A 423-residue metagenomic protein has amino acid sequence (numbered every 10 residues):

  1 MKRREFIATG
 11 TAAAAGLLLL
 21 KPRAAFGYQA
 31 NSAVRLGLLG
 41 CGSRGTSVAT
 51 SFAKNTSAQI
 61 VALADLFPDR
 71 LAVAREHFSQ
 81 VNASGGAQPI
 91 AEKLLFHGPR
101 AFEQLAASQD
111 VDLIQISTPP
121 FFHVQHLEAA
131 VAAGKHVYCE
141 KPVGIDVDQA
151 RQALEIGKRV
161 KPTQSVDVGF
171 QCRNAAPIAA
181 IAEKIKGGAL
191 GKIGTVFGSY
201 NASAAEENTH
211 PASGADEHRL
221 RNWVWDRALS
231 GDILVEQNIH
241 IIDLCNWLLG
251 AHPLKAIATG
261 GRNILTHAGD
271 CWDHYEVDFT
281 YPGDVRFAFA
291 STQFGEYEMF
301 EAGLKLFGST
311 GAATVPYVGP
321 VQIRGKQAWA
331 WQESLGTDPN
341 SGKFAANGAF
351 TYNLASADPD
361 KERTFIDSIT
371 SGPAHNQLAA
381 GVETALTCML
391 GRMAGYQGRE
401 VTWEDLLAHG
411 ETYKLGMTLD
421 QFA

Functional and structural regions predicted by a protein language model:
E5-A25: N-terminal export signals
T9-A13, S47, H240-W247, P253 (+3 more regions): C-terminal helical cap and adjacent loop that interface with cofactors, partners, or active-site loops
L19-T56: C-terminal segment of N-terminal export signals and the immediately downstream linker at the start of the mature
G40, K161-D167, C172-G269, F279 (+6 more regions): Predominantly a Rossmann-like dinucleotide-binding segment in NAD(P)-dependent oxidoreductases
S57-N82: NAD(P)-binding Rossmann-fold cofactor-contacting core
N82-I116: A structured beta-alpha segment of the ubiquitous adenosine-cofactor-binding alpha/beta core
V124-R173, G188: Beta-strand-loop-alpha-helix segment that lines the small-molecule cofactor/substrate pocket of alpha/beta enzymes
